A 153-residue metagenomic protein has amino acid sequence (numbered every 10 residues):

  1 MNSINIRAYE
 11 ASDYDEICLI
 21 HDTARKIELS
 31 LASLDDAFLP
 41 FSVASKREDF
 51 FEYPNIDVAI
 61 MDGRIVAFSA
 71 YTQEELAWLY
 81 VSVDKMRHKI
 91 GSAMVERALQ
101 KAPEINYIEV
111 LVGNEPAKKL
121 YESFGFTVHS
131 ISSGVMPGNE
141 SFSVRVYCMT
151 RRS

Functional and structural regions predicted by a protein language model:
M1-S12, Y147, R151-S153: Conserved N-terminal entry element of GNAT/NAT acetyltransferase domains
Y14, C18-R47: Conserved GNAT-fold acetyl-CoA-binding loop/helix
Y53-A67: Conserved beta-hairpin
A59, D84-K85, K89-A98: Conserved acetyl-CoA pyrophosphate-binding loop and the N-cap/start of the following alpha-helix in GNAT-like
S69-E74: A conserved beta-strand-loop-helix scaffold within acyl/acetyltransferase catalytic domains
L76-R87, L111: A short, internal acetyl-CoA/4′-phosphopantetheine-binding micro-motif in the GNAT/acyltransferase core
S92-A93, G113-I131, N139-F142: Conserved active-site alpha-helix within GNAT-family acetyltransferase domains
K101-G113: Conserved GNAT acetyl-CoA-binding A-motif
